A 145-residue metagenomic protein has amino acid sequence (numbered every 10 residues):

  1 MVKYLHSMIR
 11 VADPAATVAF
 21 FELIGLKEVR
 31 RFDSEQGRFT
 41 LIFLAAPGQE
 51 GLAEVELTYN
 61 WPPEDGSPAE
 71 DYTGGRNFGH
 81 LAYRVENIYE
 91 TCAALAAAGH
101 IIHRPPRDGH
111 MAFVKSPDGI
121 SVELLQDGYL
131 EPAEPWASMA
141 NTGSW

Functional and structural regions predicted by a protein language model:
V2, M8-L52: Core segments of cupin and vicinal oxygen chelate
Y4-H6, R76-H80: Eukaryotic phosphotyrosine signaling hubs
R31-D33, T40-F43, Y83, Y89-W145: Vicinal oxygen chelate
F39-T40, P63-E70, P132-A133: A short, acidic/glycine-rich surface segment
Q49-E50, W61-E64, L130: Active-site/binding-pocket entry motifs
G66, G79-H80, H100: A contiguous binding-surface segment within folded domains or other stable secondary-structure elements
E70-D71, F78: Short secondary-structure subsegments characteristic of cysteine-rich extracellular domains
